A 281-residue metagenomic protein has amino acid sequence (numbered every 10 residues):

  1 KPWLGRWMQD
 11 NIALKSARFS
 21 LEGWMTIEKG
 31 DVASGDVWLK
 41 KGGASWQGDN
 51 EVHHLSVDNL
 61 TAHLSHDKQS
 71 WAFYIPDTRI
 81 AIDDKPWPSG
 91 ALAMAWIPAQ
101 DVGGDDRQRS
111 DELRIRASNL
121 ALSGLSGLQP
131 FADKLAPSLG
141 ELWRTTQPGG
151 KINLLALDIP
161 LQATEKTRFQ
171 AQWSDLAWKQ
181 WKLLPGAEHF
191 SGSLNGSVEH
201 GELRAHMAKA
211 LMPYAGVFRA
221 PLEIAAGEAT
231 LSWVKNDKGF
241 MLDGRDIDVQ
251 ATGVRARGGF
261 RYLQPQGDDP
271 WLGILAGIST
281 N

Functional and structural regions predicted by a protein language model:
K1-K85, A95-W181, G192-H200, R204-V254 (+2 more regions): Extended amphipathic, helix-rich lipid-handling scaffolds
G90-L92: Hydrophobic/aromatic interaction determinants used to assemble and anchor large protein complexes
L184: Ordered, soluble secondary-structure elements with a strong preference for glycine-centered loop motifs and nearby
G258: Catalytic nucleotidyl-transfer cores of nucleotide-processing enzymes
